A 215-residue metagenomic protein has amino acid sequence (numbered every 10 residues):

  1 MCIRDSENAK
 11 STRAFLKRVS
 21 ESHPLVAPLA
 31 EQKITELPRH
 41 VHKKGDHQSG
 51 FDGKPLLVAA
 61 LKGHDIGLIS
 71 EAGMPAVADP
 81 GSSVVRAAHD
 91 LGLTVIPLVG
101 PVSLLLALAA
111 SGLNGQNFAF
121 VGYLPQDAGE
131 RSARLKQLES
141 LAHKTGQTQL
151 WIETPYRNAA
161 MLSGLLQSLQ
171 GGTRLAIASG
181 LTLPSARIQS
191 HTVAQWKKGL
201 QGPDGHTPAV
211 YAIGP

Functional and structural regions predicted by a protein language model:
R4-I96: Class I S-adenosyl-L-methionine
A9-K10, S82, P101-V102, P155-A159: Alpha-helix N-cap/helix-start capping motif
S22-P24, S111-Q116, Q137, S168 (+1 more regions): Short, hinge-like loop/turn segments at secondary-structure boundaries
K33, H64-D65, H143-P215: A contiguous loop/helix-start segment that scaffolds small-molecule binding in enzyme catalytic cores
H40-H47, Q126-G129, L183-A186: A short acidic, often aromatic-flanked loop/helix-cap motif at beta-alpha or helix-coil junctions that lines enzyme
K44-L57, R134-E139, R187-K197: Short, surface-exposed amphipathic charged segments that create phosphate/polyanion-binding patches used for binding
S70, V95-G100, W151, I177: General beta-strand structural signal in soluble alpha/beta enzymes
M74, A78-L141: Class I SAM-dependent methyltransferase SAM-binding "motif I" and its flanking Rossmann-like core
